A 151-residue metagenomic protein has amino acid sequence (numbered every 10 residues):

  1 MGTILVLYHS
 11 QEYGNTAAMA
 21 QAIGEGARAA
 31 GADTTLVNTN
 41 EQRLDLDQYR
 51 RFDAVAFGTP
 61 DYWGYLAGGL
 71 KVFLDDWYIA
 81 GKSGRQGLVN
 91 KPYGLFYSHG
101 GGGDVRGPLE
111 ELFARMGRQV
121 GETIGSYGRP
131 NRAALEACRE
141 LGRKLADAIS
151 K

Functional and structural regions predicted by a protein language model:
M1-R28: N-terminal beta1-alpha1 ligand-phosphate binding loop
G2-T3, D33, P92: Residues at the starts of beta-strands that form the adenosine-phosphate
I4, A29-A30, L44-D45, Q119-K151: Glycine-rich phosphate/pyrophosphate-binding loop and the adjoining helix
Y8, N38, Y97, I124-G125: Residue-level recognition of beta-strand->loop/alpha-helix junctions
N15-T16, Y65-L66, D104-V105, P130-A134: Secondary-structure boundary/capping motif
A20-D33, A114-R118: Short helix-loop-beta junction
A32-R43: A short beta-strand-loop structural module common to alpha/beta enzyme folds
E41-Q119: Helix-loop-strand module that forms the ligand-binding subsite of alpha/beta enzymes
